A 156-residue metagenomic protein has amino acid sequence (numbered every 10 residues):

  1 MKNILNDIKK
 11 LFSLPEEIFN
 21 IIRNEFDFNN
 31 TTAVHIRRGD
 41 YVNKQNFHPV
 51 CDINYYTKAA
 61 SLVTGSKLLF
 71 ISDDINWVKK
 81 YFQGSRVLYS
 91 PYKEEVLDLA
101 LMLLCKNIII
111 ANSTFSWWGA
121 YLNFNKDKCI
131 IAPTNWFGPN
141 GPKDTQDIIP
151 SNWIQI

Functional and structural regions predicted by a protein language model:
M1-L62: Secretory-pathway luminal glycosyltransferase catalytic domains
D40, N54-Y55, K80, L88 (+1 more regions): Intrinsically disordered, low-complexity N-terminal regions enriched in serine/proline/glycine with scattered basic
Q45, L101, N152-W153: Solvent-exposed, flexible loop/coil residues
A60-I148: Donor-binding and catalytic core of enzymes assembling or modifying cell-surface/extracellular glycoconjugates
D147-I156: Conserved histidine-centered catalytic loops in small-molecule metabolism enzymes
